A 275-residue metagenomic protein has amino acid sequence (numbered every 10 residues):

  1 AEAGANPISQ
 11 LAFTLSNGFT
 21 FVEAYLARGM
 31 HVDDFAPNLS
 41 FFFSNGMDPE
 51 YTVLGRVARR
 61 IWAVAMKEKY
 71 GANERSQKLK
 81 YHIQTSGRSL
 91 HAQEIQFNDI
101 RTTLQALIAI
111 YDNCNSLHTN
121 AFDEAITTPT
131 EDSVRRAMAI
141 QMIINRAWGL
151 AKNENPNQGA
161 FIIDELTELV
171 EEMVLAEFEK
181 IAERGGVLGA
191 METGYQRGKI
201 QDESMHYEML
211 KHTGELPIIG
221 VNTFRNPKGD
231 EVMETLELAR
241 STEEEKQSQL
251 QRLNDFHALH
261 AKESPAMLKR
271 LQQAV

Functional and structural regions predicted by a protein language model:
A1-E2, G46-D48, A58, S86-S89 (+7 more regions): Short, glycine-/Ser/Thr-/acidic-enriched flexible segments
A1-I108, A121-M138: Helix-rich catalytic cores of soluble enzyme domains
F19-M30, D48, R60-G71, L104-A109 (+6 more regions): Generic secondary-structure signature for well-ordered alpha-helical cores
H31, H82, H91, H118 (+3 more regions): Histidine (H) residue identity feature
P37, Q77, N113, E215-P217: A generic structural signal for well-ordered coil/turn residues at beta-strand boundaries that shape enzyme active-site
N113-E124, L150-N157: Short acidic/histidine-rich active-site segments
A139-M142, R146-V275: Flexible, glycine-rich loop/tail regions that form catalytic "lids" or insertion modules at the edges of active sites
